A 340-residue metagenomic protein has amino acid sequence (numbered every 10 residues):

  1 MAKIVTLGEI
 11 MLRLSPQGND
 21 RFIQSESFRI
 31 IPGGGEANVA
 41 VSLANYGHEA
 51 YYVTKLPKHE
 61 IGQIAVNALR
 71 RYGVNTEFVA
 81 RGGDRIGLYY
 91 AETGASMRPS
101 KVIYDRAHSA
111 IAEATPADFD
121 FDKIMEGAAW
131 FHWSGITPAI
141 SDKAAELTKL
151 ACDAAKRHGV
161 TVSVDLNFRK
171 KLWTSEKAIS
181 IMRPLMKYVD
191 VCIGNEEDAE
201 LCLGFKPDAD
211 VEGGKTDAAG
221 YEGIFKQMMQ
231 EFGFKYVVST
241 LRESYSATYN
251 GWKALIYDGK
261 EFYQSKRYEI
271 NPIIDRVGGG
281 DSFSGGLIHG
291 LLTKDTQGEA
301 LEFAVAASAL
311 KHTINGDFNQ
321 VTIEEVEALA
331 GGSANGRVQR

Functional and structural regions predicted by a protein language model:
M1-E77, A95-M97, I111-P116, P272-I274 (+1 more regions): Glycine-rich phosphate/adenosyl-contacting loop at the front of the ribokinase-like
I10, L166, S282: Active-site metal-binding loops of divalent metal-dependent hydrolases
Y52, V162-V164, C192: Hydrophobic faces of well-ordered beta-strands that scaffold small-molecule active sites in alpha/beta enzyme cores
Y90-A95, T322-R340: C-terminal domain-closing interface element
E92-A145: Conserved phosphate-binding/catalytic loop of the ribokinase/pfkB sugar-kinase fold
A154-T161, F232-K235: A short helix->loop->beta-strand "cap" motif at the edges of active sites that frequently abuts
L172-G259: Conserved phosphate/ATP/ADP-binding segment of small-molecule kinases
Y263-S333: Conserved post-catalytic alpha-helical subdomain immediately downstream of the catalytic base and nucleotide-binding
